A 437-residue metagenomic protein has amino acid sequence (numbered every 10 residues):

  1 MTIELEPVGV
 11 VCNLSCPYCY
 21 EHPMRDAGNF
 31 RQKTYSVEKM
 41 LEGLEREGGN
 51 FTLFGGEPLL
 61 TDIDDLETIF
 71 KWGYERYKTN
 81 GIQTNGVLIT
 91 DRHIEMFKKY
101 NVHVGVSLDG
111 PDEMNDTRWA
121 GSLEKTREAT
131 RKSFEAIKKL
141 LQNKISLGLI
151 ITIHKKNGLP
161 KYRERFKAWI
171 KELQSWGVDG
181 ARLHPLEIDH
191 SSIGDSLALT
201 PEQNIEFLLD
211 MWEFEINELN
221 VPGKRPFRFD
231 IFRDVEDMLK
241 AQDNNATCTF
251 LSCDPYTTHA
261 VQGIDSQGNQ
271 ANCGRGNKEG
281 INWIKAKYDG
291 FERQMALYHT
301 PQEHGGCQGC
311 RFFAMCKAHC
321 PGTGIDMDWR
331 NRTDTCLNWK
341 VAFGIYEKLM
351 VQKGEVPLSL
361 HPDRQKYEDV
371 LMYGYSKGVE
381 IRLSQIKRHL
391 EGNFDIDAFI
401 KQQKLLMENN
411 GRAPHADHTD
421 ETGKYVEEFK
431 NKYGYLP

Functional and structural regions predicted by a protein language model:
M1-E95, K99-Y100, G423, G434: Conserved alpha-helical substructure of the radical SAM core
I3, F51, N80-I82, V104-V106 (+2 more regions): Hydrophobic faces of well-ordered beta-strands that scaffold small-molecule active sites in alpha/beta enzyme cores
V8, G56-P58, N85-V87, D109-P111 (+3 more regions): Active-site beta-loop-alpha junctions enriched in small/polar residues
Y18, H22-R25, D254, H259 (+5 more regions): Secreted/processed peptides and extracellular or luminal domains of membrane proteins
G28-N29, T34-Y35, T117, G121-Q267: Radical SAM enzyme [4Fe-4S]-AdoMet core and its adjacent flexible, acidic and glycine-rich loops/tails across
I94, Y100-D112, V178-E187: Non-cysteine beta-strand/loop elements that form the S-adenosyl-L-methionine
I205-D243, N269-A318: C-terminal accessory region of radical SAM enzymes
Q267, Q302-P437: Radical SAM enzyme core and accessory elements
